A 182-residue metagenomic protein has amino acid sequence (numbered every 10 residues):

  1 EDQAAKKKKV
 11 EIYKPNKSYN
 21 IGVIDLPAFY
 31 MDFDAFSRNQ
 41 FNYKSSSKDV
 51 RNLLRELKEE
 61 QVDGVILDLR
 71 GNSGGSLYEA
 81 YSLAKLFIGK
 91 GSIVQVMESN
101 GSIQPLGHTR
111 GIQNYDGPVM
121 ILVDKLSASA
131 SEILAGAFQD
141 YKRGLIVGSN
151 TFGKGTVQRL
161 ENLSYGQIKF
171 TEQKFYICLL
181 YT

Functional and structural regions predicted by a protein language model:
E1-S164: Cleft-lining beta-strand/loop regions that shape enzyme active-site pockets
S164-Q173: Short acidic, Pro/Gly- and aromatic-enriched capping/linker segments at domain boundaries
Y181-T182: Conserved small/polar residues in nucleotide/adenosyl-binding loops
